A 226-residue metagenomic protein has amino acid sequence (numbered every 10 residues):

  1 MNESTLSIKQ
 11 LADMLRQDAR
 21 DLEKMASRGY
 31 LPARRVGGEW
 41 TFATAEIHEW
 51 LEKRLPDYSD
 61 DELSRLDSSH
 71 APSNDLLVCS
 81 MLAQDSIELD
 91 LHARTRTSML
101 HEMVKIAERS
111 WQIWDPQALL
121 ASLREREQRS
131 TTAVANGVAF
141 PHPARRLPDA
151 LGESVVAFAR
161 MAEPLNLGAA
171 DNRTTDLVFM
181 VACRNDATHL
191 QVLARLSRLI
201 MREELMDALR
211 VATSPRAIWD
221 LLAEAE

Functional and structural regions predicted by a protein language model:
M1-E226: Cytosolic covalent-transfer regions centered on His/Cys nucleophiles that carry phosphoryl or persulfide groups
